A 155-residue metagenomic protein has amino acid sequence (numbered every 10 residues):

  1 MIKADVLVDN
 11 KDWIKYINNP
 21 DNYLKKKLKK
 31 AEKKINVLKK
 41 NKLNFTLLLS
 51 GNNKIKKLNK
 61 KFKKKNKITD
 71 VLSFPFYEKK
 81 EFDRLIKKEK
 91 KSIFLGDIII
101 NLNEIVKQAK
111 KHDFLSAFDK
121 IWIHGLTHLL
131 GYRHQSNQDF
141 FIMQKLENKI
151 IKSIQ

Functional and structural regions predicted by a protein language model:
M1-D119, T127-Q155: An acidic/histidine-cluster motif and surrounding catalytic segment that typifies divalent-metal-assisted enzyme active
